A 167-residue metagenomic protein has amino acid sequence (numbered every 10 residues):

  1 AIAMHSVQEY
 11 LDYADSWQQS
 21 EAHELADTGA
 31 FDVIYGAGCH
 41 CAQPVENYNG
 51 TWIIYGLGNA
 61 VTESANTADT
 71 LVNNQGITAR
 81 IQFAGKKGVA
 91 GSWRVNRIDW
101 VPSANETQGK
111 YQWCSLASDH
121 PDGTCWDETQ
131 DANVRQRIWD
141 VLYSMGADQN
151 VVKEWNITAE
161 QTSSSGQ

Functional and structural regions predicted by a protein language model:
A1, Y55, I81: Conserved, mostly hydrophobic/aromatic
A1-Y13: Short acidic, glycine-rich surface-loop motifs adjacent to enzyme active sites
A3, A37, V101: Conserved residues at the C-terminal ends of beta-strands
S6-E9, H40, G58-A60, S103: Active-site beta-loop-alpha junctions enriched in small/polar residues
S16-I77: Conserved beta-sheet core of the metallophosphoesterase superfamily
D69-Q167: A short C-terminal boundary segment appended to hydrolase-like catalytic domains
